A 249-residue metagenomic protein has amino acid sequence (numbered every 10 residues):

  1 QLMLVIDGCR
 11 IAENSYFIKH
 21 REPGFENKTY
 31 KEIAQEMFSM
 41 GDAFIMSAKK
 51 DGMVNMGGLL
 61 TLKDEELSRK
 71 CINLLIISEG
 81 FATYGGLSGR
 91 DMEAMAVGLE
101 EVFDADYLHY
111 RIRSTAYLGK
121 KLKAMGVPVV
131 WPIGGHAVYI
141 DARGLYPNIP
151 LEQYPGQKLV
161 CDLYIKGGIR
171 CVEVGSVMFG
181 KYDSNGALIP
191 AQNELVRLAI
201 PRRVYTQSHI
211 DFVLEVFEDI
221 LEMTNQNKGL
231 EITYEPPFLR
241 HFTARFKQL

Functional and structural regions predicted by a protein language model:
Q1-V127, P150: Conserved PLP-enzyme active-site core in the AAT-like
K50-D51, D64-L67, E100-V102, G135-H136 (+3 more regions): Short, glycine-/Ser/Thr-/acidic-enriched flexible segments
R69, P147-P155, R203-F212: Short, conserved charged micro-motifs
I76-G80, E173-D183: Conserved alpha/beta core surface patches that mediate binding of polyanionic ligands
V102, K166, M178-L249: PLP-dependent enzyme catalytic core of the Aspartate aminotransferase-like
T115-A116, V130-A142: Conserved glycine-rich beta-strand-loop-beta hairpin in the small C-terminal domain of fold type I
R143-C171, N185-A191: Active-site loop ensemble at the mouth of alpha/beta enzyme cores that anchors a bound cofactor
